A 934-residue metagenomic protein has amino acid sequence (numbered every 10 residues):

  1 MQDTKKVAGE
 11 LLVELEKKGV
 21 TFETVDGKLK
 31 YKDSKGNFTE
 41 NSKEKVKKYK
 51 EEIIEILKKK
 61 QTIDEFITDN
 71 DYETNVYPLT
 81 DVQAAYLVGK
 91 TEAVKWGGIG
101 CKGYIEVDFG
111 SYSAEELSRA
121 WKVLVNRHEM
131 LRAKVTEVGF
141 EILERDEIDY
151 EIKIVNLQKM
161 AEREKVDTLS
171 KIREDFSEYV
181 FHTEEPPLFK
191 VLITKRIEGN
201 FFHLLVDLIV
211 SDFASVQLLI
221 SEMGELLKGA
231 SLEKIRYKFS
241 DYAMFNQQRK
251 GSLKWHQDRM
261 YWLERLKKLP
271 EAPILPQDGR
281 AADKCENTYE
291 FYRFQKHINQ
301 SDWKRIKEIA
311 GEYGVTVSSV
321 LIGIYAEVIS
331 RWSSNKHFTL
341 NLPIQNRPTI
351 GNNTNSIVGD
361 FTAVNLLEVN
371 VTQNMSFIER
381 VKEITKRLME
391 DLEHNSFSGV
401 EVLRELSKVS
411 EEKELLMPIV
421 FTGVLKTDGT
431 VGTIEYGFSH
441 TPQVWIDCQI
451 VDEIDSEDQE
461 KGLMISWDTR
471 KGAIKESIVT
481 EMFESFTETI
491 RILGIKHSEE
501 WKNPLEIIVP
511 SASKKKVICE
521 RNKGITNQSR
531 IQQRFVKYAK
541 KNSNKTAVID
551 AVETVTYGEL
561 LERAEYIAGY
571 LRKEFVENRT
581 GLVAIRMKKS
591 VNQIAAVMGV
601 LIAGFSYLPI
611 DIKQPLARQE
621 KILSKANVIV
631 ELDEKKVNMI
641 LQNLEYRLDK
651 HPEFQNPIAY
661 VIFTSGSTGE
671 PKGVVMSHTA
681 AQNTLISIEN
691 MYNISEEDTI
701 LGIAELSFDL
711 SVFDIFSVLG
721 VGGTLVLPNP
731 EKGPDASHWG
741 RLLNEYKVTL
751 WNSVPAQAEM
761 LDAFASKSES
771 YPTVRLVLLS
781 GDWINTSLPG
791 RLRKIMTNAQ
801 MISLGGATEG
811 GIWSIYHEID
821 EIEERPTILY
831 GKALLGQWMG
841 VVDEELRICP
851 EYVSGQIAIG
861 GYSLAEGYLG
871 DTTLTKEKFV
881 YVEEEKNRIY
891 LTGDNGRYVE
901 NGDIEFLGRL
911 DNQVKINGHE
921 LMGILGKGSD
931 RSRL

Functional and structural regions predicted by a protein language model:
M1-K238, K304, G314, W332 (+9 more regions): Carrier-protein-dependent adenylate-forming modules in NRPS/ANL systems
F66, N70-Y72, K102, D167-I172 (+3 more regions): Non-catalytic, low-complexity flexible loops and terminal extensions
Y72-E73, E92-C101, E129-M130, E185 (+15 more regions): His-Asp-centered acyl/peptidyl-transfer active-site segments
L87-G98, R259-V315, E506-A512, A547: Flexible, P/S/T/G-rich "lid" or insertion loops adjacent to the active sites of thioester-utilizing
S398, S407, E411-E412, D458 (+11 more regions): AMP-dependent adenylate-forming
M587-M598, K613-A617, A704-V721, G733-H738 (+2 more regions): Conserved coil-to-alpha-helix start sites within the AMP-binding
K672-L701, D709-T749: Conserved AMP-binding/adenylation subdomain of ANL enzymes
G720-G723, T749-N752, D762-P826, W838: Gly/Ser/Thr-rich phosphate-binding loop
